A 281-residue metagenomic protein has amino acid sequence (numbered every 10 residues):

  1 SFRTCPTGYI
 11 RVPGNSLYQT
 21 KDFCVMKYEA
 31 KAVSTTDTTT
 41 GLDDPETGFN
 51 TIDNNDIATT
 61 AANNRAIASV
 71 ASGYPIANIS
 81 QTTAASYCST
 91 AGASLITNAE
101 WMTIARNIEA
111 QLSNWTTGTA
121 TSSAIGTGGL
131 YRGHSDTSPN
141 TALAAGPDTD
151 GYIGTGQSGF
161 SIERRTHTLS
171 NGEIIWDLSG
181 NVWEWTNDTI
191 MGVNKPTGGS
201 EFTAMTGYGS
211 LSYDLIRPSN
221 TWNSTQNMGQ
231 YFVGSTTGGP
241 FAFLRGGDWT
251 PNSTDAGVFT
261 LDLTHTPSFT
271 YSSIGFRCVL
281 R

Functional and structural regions predicted by a protein language model:
C5, A85-C88, Y208-L211: Short, charged N-terminal helix-start/capping segments
C5, L17-Y18, T237, Y271: A generic structural signal for short, non-catalytic loop/turn and secondary-structure boundary residues
C5-R11: Conserved short beta-strand entry motifs at the edges of extracellular cysteine-rich modules
G8, K21-F23, G92, P240 (+1 more regions): A generic secondary-structure signal marking the coil-to-beta-strand transition
R11, C24-M26, F243, R277: Ordered hydrophobic segments in well-structured contexts
P13-L178: Short aromatic-cysteine micro-motif
M102, T127-G128, R132-A145, T149 (+3 more regions): C-terminal, surface-exposed recognition/capping segments
